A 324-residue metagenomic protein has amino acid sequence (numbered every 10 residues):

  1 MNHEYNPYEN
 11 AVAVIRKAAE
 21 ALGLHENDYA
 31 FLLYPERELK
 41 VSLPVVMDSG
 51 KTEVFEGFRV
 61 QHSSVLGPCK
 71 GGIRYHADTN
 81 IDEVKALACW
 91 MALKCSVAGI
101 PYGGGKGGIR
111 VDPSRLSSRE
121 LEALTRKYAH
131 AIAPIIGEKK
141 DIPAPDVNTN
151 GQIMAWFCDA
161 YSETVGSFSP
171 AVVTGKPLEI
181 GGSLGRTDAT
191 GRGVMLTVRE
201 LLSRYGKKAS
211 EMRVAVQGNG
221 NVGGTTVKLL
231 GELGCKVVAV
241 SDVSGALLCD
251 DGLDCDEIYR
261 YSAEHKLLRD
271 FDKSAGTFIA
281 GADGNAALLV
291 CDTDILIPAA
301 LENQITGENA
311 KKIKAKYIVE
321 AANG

Functional and structural regions predicted by a protein language model:
M1-L184: N-terminal ligand-binding/catalytic initiation module
N2-N6, L201-L202, K316-G324: Adenosine-phosphate binding glycine-rich loop
S114, Q152-M154, N221-E232, A310: Short glycine/threonine-rich loop-to-helix capping motif typified by GTGT followed within a few residues by an Asp-Pro
I136-E138, K207-E211, C291-T293, A310-Y317: Short, surface-exposed connector motifs at secondary-structure boundaries
E163, R199-K207, A299-E302, G324: Conserved helix-loop functional segments at active or binding sites
G182-V290: Glycine-rich phosphate/diphosphate-binding loop of Rossmann-like nucleotide-binding domains
I295-G324: ADP-ribose/adenylate-binding Rossmann-like module
